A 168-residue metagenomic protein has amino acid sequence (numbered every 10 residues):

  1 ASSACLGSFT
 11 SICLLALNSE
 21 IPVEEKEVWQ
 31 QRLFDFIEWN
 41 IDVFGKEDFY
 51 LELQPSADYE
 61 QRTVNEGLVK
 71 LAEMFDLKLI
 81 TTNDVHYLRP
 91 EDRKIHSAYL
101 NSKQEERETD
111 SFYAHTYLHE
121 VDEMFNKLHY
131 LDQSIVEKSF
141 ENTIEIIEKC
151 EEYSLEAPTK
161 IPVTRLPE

Functional and structural regions predicted by a protein language model:
A1-P55, E91-E168: Conserved active-site carboxylates
I37, N65-L68, T81-N83: Glycine-rich, charged/polar anion/phosphate-binding loops that engage phosphate groups from diverse ligands
Y50-A57, R62-G67: Helix-hairpin-helix/helix-loop-helix acidic hairpins
L77-E91: Short acidic/histidine-rich active-site segments
